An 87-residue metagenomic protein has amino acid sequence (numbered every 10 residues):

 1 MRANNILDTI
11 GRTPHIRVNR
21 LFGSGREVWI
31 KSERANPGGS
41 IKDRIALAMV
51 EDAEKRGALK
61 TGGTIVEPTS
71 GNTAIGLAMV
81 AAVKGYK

Functional and structural regions predicted by a protein language model:
M1-K87: PLP-dependent amino-acid enzyme catalytic core
